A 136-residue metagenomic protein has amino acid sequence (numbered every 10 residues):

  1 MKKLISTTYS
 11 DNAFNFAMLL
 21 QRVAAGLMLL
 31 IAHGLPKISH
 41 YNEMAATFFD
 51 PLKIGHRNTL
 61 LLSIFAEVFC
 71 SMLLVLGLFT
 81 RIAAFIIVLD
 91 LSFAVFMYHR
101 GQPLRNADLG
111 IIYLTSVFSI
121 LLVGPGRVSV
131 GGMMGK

Functional and structural regions predicted by a protein language model:
M1-S39, R57-F65, F69, V75-K136: Extended, low-polarity transmembrane helix blocks
M44-H56: Perimembrane loop-to-helix junctions flanking transmembrane segments
